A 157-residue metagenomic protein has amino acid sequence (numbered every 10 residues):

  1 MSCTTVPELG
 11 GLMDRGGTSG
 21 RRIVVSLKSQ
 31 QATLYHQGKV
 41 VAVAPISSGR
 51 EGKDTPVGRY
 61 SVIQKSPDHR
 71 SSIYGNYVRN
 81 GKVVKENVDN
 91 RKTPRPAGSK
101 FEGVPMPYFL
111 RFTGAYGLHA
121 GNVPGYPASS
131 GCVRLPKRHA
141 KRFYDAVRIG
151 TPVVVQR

Functional and structural regions predicted by a protein language model:
M1-S2: C-terminal motif of bacterial Sec signal peptides marking the signal peptidase cleavage site
T5, G16-T18, V57, N76-R157: Exported/periplasmic cell-wall-interacting domains
L9-R22, L27, A42-G52, V57-Y60 (+2 more regions): N-terminal post-signal-peptidase region of extra-cytosolic proteins
R22-S26, Q31-Y35, P45, S61-I63 (+4 more regions): Soluble periplasmic/extracytoplasmic beta-strand elements of cell-envelope proteins
K28-Q30, Q37-V40, G49-E51, K65-D68 (+3 more regions): Solvent-exposed coil/turn segments that connect beta secondary-structure elements in extracytoplasmic/periplasmic
H36, A44-P45, K53-T55, I73 (+1 more regions): A short, polar/proline- and glycine-enriched secondary-structure boundary/capping micro-motif
V40-V43, I149: Short amphipathic alpha-helical segments with coiled-coil-like heptad repeat character
Y60-S72: Short, solvent-exposed cationic patches
